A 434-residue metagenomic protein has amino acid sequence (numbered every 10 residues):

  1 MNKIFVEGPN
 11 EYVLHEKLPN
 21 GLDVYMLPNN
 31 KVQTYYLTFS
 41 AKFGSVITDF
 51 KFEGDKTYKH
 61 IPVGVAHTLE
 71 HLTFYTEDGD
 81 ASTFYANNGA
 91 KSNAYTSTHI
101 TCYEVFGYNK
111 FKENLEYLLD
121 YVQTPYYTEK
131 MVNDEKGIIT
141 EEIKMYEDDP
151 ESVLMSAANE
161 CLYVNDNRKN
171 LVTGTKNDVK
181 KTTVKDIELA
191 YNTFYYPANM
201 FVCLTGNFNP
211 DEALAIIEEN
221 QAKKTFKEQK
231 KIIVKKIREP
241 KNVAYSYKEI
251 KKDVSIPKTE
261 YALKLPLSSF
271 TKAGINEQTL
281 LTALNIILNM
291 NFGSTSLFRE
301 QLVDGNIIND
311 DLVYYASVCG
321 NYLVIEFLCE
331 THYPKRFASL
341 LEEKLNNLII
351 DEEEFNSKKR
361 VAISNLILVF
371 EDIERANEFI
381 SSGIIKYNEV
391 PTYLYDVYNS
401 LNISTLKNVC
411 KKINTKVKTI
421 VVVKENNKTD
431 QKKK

Functional and structural regions predicted by a protein language model:
M1-D80, E188-Y191, Y195-Q301, V409 (+1 more regions): His/Glu-rich zincin catalytic helix
V32-T48, D80-V122, M155-N177, F201-T205 (+5 more regions): M16 family metallopeptidases and their MPP-like homologs
A90-Y95, E188-Y195, Y314-V318, K407-K412: Short, flexible, solvent-exposed loop/turn segments with mixed acidic/basic and small polar residues
D120-E129, E219-E228, E343-E352: A common structural junction motif
P125-D134, D149-S152: Short secondary-structure capping/junction motifs at helix and strand boundaries
K144-D148, V243-I256, S364-I380: Short, low-order "capping/linker" segments at domain edges
D178-A190: Active-site glycine-rich loop that binds ribose-phosphate moieties when present
